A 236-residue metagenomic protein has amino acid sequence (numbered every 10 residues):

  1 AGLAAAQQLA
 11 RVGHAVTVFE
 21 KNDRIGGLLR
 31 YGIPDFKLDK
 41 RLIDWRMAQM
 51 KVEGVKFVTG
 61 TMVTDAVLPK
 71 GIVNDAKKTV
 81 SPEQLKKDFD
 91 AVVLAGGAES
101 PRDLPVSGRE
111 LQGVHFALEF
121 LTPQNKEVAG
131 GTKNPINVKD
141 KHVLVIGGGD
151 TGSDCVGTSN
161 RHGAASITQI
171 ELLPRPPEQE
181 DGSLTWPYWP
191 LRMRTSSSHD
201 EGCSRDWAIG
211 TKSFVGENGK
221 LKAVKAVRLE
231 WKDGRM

Functional and structural regions predicted by a protein language model:
A1, R24, E99, T151 (+1 more regions): Conserved Rossmann-like nucleotide-cofactor binding loop
A1, V138-G149: Beta1/beta-strand and adjacent pyrophosphate-binding region of the FAD-binding site in flavoprotein oxidoreductases
A1-T17, T151-H162: N-terminal Rossmann-like FAD-binding beta1-loop-alpha1 element of flavoenzymes
A6-Q8, R30-Y31, L104-G108, V156-T158: Short amphipathic alpha-helical segments
R11-R30, S166-P177: Glycine-rich FAD pyrophosphate-binding loop
G32-K37: Short glycine-enriched, charge-decorated loop/helix-capping segments at active-site entrances that position
D39-D103, H115, N125-T132, R161-M236: A Rossmann-like FAD-binding core segment of flavoenzymes
P105-T122: A short, gly/pro- and small-residue-rich
